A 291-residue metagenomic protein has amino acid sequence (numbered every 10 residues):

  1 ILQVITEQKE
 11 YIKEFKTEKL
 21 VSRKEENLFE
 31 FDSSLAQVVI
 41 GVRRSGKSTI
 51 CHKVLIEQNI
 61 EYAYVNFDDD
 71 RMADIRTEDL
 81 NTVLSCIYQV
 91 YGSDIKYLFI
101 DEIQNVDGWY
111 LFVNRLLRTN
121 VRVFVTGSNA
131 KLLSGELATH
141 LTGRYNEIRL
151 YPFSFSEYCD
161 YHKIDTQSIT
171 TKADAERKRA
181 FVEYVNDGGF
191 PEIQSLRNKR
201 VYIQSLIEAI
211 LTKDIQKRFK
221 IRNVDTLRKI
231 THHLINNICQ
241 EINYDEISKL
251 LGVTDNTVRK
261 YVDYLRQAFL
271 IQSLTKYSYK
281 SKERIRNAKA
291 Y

Functional and structural regions predicted by a protein language model:
I1-L28: N-terminal pre-Walker A segment at the start of P-loop NTPase domains
V39: Hydrophobic anchor at the beta1->P-loop junction of P-loop NTPases
K47-S48: Conserved lysine of the Walker
A63, S195-Y291: Accessory nucleic acid-recognition modules appended to NTPase machines
A63-I95: Short glycine-rich substrate-engagement loop in P-loop NTPases that contacts/grips substrate
R122-S128, R149: Structural recognition of the conserved hydrophobic beta-strand(s) that form the central parallel beta-sheet of P-loop
K131-E147, H162-K163: Short regulatory helix/loop adjacent to the ATP-binding pocket of P-loop NTPases
